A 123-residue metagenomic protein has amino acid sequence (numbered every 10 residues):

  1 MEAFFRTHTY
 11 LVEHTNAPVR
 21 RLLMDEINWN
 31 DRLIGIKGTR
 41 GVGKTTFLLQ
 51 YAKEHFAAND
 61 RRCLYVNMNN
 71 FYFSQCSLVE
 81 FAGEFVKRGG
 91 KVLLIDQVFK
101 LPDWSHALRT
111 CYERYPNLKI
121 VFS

Functional and structural regions predicted by a protein language model:
M1-S123: Phosphate-binding site recognition
